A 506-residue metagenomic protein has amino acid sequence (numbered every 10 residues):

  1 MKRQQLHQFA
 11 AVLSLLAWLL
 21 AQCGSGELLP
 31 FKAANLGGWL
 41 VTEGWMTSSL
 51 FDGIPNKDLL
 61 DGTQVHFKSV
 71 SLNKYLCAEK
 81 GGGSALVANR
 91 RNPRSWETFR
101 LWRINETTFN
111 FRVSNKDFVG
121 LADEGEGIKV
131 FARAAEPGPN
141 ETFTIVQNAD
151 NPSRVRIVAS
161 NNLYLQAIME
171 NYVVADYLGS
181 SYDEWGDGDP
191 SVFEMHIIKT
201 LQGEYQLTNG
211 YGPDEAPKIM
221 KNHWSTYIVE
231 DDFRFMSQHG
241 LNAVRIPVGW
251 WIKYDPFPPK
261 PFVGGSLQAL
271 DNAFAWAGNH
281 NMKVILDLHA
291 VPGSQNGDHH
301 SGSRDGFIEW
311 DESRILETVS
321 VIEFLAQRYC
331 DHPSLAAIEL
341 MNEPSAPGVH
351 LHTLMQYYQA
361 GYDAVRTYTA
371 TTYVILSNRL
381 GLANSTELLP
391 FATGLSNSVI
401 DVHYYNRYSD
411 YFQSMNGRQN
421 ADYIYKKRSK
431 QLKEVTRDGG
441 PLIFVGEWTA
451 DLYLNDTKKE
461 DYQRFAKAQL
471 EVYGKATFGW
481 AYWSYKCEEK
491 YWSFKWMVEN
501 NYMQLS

Functional and structural regions predicted by a protein language model:
M1-S14: Classical eukaryotic N-terminal signal peptides for Sec-dependent ER targeting/secretion, especially the positively
A17-T63, H196-L241: N-terminal carbohydrate-binding accessory modules
L28-P30, G44, I198, S294-L454 (+3 more regions): Active-site region of glycoside hydrolase catalytic domains
G44-L59, K260-G265, P292-E312, M497: Aromatic- and acidic-residue-enriched segments that line the glycan-binding/catalytic groove of carbohydrate-active
K57-K199: Lectin-like carbohydrate-binding module/patch detector with strong preference for beta-trefoil
P217-K218, H223-N242, P261-H289, S301-A337 (+1 more regions): An active-site-proximal structural segment forming one wall of the substrate-binding cleft that immediately precedes
V248-D255, K283-S303: Aromatic-lined carbohydrate-binding surfaces of glycoside hydrolases
Y491-S506: C-terminal functional modules
